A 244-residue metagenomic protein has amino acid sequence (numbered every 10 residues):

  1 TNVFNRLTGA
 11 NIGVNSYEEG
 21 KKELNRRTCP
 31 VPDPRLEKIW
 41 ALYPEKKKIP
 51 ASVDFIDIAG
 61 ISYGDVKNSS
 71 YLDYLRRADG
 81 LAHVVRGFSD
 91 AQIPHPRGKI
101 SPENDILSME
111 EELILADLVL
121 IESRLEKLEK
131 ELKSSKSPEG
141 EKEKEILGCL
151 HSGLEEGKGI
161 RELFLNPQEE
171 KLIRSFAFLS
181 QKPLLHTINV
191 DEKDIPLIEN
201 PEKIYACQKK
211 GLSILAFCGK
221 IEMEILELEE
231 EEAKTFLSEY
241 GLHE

Functional and structural regions predicted by a protein language model:
T1-A91, I121, L128: Conserved G1/Walker A P-loop phosphate-binding module
T1-F4, T8, K127-E244: C-terminal-of-GTPase-core extension/linker across diverse P-loop GTPases
G13, N25-R27, R35-K38, D105 (+3 more regions): Glycine-rich, flexible loop/turn motifs
N15-S16, I93-R97, I198-N200: Short amphipathic alpha-helical segments
P32-D33, S101, N166, E229: Helix N-terminus capping/helix-initiation residues
D33-L36, A59-S62, R86-Q92, K99-I100 (+3 more regions): Conserved nucleotide-binding/hydrolysis micro-motifs of P-loop NTPases
V53-F55, A78-L81, I106-M109, K209-S213 (+1 more regions): Glycine-rich loops and low-complexity Gly/Arg-rich segments that provide flexible linkers or classic glycine-based
S62, N68-S175, H186, L215: Long, charged N-terminal accessory/stalk domains
